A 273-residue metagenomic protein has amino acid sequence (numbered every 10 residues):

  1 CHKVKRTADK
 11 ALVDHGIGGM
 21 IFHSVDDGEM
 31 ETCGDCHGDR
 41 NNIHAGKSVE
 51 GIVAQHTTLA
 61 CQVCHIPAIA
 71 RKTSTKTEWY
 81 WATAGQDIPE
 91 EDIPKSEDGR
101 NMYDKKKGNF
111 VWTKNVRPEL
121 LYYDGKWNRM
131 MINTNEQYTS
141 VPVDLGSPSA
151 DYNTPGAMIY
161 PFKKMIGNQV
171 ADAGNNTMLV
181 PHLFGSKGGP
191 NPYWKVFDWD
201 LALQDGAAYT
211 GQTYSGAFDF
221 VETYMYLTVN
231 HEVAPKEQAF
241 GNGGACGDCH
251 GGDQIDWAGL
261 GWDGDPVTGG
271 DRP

Functional and structural regions predicted by a protein language model:
C1-P273: C-type cytochrome heme-c attachment and multiheme electron-transfer modules
